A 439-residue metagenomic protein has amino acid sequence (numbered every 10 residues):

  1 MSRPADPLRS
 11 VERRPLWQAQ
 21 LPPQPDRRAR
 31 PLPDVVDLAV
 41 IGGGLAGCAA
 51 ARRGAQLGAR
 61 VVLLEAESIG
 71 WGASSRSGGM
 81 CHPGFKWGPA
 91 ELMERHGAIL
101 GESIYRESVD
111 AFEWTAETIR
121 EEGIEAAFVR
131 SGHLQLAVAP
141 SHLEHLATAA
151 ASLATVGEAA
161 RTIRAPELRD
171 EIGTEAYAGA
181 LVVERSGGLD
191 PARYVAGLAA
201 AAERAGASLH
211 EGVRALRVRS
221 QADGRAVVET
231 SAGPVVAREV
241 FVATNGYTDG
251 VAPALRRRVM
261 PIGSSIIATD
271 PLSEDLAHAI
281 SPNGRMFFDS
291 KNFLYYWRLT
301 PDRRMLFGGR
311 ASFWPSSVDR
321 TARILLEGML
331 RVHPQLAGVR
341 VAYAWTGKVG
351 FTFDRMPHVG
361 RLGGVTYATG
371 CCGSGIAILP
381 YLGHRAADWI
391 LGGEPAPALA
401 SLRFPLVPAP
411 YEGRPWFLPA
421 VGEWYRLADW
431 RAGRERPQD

Functional and structural regions predicted by a protein language model:
M1-L38: Extreme N-terminal leader/targeting segments of oxidoreductases
R27-R28, E125-Q135, E167-A201, A205 (+1 more regions): Helix-loop-beta segment of a Rossmann-like dinucleotide-binding subdomain
L38-L63: N-terminal Rossmann-like FAD-binding beta1-loop-alpha1 element of flavoenzymes
Q56-R76: Glycine-rich FAD pyrophosphate-binding loop
G84-P166: Dinucleotide-binding Rossmann-like beta1-alpha1 core, especially the glycine-rich loop that anchors the ADP
E113, E121-V129, A215, D223-R225 (+2 more regions): Active-site substrate-recognition segment that forms the wall of the catalytic cavity or substrate channel
E144, A151-S152, A178-R238: Helical element adjacent to the flavin cofactor pocket in flavoenzyme catalytic cores
F313-S317, A322-E435: C-terminal catalytic lobe of FAD-dependent flavoproteins
